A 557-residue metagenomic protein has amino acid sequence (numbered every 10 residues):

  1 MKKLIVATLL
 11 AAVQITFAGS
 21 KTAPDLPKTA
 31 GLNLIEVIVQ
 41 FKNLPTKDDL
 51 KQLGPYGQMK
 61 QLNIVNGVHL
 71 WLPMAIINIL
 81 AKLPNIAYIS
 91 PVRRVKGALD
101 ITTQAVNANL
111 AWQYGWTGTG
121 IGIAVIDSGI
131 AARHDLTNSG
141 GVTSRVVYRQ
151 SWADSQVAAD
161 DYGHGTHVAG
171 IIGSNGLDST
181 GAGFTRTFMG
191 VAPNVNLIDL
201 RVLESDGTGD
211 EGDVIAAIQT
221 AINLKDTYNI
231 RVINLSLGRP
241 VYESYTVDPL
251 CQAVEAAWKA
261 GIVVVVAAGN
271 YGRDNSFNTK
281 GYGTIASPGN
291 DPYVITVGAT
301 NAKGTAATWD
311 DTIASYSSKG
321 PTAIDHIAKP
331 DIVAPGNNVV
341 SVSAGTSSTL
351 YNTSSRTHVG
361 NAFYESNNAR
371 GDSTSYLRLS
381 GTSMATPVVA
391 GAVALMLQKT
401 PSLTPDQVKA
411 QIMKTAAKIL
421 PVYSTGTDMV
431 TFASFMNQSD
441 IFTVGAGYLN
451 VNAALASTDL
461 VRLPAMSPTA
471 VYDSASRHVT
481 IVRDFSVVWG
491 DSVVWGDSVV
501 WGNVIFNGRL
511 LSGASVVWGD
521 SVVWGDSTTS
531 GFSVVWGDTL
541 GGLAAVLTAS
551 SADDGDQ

Functional and structural regions predicted by a protein language model:
M1-L4, V39: Positively charged n-region of N-terminal signal peptides that target proteins for export
L9-F17: Hydrophobic h-region of N-terminal signal peptides that target proteins for export in Gram-negative bacteria
T22-A23, P73, L250, G281: Amphipathic coiled-coil/heptad-repeat helices and related helical stalk/stem segments that mediate oligomerization
A23-L26, K47-Q113, P292, G445: Autoinhibitory propeptides
L32-E36, N63-G67, L83, G118-I121 (+4 more regions): Extracytoplasmic
I35-P45: Short, surface-exposed ligand-recognition loops at beta-strand->loop->(often short) alpha-helix junctions that present
P91-P401, Q411, T415-L420, T425-I441 (+1 more regions): Peri-catalytic substrate-binding/gating loops that frame the active-site cleft of hydrolases
G445-L455, R462: Fold-level recognition of mixed alpha/beta catalytic cores in primary-metabolism enzymes, strongest
